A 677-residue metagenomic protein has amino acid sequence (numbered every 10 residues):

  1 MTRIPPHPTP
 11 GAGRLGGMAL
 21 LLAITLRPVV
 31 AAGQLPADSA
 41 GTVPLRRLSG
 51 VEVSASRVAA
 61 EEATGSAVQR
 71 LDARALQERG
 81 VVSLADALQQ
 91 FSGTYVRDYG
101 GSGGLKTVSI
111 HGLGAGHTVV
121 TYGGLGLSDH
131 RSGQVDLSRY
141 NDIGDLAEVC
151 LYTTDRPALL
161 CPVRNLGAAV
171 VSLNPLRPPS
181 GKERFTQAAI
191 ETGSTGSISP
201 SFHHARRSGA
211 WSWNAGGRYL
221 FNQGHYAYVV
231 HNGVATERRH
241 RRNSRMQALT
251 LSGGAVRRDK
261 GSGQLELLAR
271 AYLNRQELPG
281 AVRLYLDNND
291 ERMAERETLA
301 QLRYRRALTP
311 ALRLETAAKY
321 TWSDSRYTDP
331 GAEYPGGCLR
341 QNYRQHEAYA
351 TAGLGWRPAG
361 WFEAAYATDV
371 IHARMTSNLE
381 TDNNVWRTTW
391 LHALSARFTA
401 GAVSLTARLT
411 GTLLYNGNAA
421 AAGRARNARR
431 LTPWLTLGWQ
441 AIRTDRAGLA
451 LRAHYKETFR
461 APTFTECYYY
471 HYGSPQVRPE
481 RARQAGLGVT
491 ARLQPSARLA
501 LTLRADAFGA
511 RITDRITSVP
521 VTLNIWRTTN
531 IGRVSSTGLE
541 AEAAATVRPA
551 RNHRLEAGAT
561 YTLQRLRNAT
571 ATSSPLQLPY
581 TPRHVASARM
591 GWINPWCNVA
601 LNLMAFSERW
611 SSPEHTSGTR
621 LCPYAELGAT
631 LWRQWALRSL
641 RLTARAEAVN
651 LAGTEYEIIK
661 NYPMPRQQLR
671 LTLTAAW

Functional and structural regions predicted by a protein language model:
R47-E78, T107: N-terminal periplasmic "start-of-domain" segments of outer-membrane beta-barrel proteins
L84-A87, K106-S109, T121, D136-D142 (+3 more regions): N-terminal periplasmic accessory domains that precede and gate Gram-negative outer-membrane beta-barrel machines
A85, Q89-G126: Extracytoplasmic beta-strand/coil segments of soluble accessory domains associated with Gram-negative outer-membrane
G126-D155: Short acidic/polar hinge/loop motifs at secondary-structure boundaries that mediate gating or recognition
S172, G181, R207-M293: Periplasmic-side early beta-strands and strand-to-turn transitions of outer-membrane beta-barrels
A311-D329, L451-K456, E480-T537, E542-T546 (+1 more regions): Membrane-embedded beta-barrel scaffold of Gram-negative outer-membrane proteins
G360, A365, A402-L405, D506-R511 (+3 more regions): Gram-negative outer-membrane beta-barrel transporters
Y415-N418, A425, R430-L431, W439-G486 (+5 more regions): Surface-exposed extracellular loop regions of Gram-negative outer-membrane beta-barrel proteins, predominantly
